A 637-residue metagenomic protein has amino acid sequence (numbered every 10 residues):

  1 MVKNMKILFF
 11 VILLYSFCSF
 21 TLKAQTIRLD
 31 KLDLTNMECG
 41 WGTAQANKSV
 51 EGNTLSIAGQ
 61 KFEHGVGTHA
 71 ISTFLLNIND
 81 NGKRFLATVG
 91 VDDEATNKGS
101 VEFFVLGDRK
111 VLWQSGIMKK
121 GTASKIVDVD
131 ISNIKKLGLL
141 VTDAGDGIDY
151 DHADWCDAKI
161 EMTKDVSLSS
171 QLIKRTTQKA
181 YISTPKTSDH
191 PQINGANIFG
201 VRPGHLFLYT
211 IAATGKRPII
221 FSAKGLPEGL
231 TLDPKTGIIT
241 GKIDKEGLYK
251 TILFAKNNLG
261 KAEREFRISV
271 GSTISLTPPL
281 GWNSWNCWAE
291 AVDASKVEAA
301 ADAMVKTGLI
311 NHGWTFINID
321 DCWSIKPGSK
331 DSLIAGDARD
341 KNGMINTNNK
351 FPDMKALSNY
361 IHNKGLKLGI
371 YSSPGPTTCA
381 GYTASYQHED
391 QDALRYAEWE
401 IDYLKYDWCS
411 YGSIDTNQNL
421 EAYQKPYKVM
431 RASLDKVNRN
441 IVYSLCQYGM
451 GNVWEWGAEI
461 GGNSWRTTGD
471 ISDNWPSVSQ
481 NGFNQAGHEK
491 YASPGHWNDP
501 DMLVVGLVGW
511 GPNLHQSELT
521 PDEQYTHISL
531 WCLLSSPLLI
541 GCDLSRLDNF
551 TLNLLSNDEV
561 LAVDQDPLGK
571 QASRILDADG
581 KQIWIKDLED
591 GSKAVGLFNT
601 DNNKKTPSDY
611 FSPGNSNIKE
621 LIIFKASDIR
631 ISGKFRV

Functional and structural regions predicted by a protein language model:
Q25-Y181: Gly-Asp-aromatic-enriched flexible segments
R175, P191-K216: Solvent-exposed, low-complexity, repeat-rich "mucin-like" stalks and linkers
A180, G260-S272: C-terminal edge beta-strand
I211, G247-L259: A short beta-strand micro-motif common to beta-rich folds, especially ectodomain repeats
G229-K245: Strand-loop-strand motifs at the edges of beta-sheets in extracellular beta-sandwich domains
N286, A300, M304-N419: Aromatic-lined carbohydrate-binding/catalytic grooves of carbohydrate-active enzymes
Q391, N440-D543: Glycan-recognition surfaces
Y525, W531-L534, L539-G541, D577-I631: Carbohydrate-binding surface patches
